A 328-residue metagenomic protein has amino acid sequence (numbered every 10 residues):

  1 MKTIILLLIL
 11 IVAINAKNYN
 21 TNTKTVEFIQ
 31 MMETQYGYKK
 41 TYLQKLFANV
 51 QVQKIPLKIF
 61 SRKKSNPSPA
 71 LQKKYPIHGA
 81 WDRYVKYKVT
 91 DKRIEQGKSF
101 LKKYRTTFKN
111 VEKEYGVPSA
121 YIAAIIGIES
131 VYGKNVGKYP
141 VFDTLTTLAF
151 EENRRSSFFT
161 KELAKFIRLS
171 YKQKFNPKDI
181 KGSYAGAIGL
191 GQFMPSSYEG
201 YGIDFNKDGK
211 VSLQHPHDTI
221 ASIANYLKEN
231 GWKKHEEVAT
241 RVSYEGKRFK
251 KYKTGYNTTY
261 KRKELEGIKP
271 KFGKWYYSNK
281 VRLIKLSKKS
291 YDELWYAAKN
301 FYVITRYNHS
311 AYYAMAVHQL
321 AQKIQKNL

Functional and structural regions predicted by a protein language model:
M1-R155, T160-K181, G186, S196-L328: Cell-wall glycan-active module
Q192: Functionally critical loop-and-helix segments that line ligand-binding/catalytic clefts of soluble enzyme domains
